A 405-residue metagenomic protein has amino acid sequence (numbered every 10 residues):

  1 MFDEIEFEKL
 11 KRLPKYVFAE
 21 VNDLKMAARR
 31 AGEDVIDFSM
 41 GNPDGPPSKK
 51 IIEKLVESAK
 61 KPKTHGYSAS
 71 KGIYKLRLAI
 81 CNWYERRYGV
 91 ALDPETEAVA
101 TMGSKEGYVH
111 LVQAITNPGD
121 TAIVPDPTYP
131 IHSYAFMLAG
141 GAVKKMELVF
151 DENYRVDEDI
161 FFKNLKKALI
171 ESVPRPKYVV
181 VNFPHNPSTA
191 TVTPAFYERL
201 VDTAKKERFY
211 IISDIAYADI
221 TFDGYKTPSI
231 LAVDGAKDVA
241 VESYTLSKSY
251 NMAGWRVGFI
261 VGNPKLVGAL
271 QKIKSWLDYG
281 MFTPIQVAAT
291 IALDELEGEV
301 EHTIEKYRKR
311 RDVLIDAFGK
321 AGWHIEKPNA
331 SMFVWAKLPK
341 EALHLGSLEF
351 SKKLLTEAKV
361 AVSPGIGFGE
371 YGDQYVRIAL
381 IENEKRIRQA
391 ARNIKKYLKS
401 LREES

Functional and structural regions predicted by a protein language model:
F2-G103, H110, L293-E295, L401-S405: N-terminal small-domain helix-loop-helix segment of the aminotransferase-like
V90, L343-G346, K353-V362, G367-S405: PLP-dependent enzyme catalytic core of the Aspartate aminotransferase-like
A114-F136: Conserved PLP-anchoring active-site segment centered on the Schiff-base-forming lysine
L138-V143: A short helix-loop-beta submotif of the ANL/AMP-binding
K144, L148-G224: Active-site phosphate-binding strand-loop segment of PLP-dependent enzymes
A232-V233, K237-R308, D312, D316-A321 (+2 more regions): Conserved core segment of the aminotransferase class I/II
T290, E305-I315, I325-L338, G372: Conserved glycine-rich beta-strand-loop-beta hairpin in the small C-terminal domain of fold type I
